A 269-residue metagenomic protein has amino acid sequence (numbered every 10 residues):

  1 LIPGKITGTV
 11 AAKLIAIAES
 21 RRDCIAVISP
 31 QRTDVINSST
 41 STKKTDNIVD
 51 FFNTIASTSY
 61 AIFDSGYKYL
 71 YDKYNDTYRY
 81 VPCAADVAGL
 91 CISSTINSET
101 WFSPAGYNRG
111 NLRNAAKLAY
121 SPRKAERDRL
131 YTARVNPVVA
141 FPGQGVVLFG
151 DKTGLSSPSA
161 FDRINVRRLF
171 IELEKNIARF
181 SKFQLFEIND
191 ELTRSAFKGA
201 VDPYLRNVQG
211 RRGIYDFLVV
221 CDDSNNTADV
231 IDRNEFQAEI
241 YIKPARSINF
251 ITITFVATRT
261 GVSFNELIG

Functional and structural regions predicted by a protein language model:
L1-G269: Structured, hydrophobic secondary-structure cores that serve as assembly/anchoring elements
